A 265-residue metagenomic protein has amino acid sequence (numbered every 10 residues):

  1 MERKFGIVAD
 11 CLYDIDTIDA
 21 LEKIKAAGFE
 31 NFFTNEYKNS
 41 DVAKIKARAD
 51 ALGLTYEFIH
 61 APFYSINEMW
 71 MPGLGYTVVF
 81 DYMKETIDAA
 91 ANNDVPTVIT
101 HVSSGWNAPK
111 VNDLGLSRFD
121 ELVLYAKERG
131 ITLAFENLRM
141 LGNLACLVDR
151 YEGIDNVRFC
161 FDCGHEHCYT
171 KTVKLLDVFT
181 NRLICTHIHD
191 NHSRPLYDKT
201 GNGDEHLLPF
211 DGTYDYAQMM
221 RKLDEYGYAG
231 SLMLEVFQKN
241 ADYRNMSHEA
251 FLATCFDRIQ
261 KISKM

Functional and structural regions predicted by a protein language model:
M1-E85, A91, K127, N181 (+2 more regions): N-terminal pre-domain/capping segments
M1-K4, D14-K25, V95, L144-F161 (+1 more regions): Histidine-acidic metal/acid-base catalytic patches
I7-C11, T34-K38, F58-F63, T100-V102 (+4 more regions): A cross-domain feature marking catalytic cores of carbohydrate-active enzymes and several ubiquitous metabolic/repair
C11-D16, N31-K44, N67-M69, L74-T77 (+5 more regions): Acidic-and-aromatic substrate-binding clefts and catalytic sites of carbohydrate-active enzymes
E30-N31, T55, P96, T132 (+1 more regions): Residue-level detector of anion-binding/catalytic polar loops
K44-L52, R118-A126, L175, Q218-L223: Catalytic-core regions built around general acid/base machinery
L52-G53, H60, Y76-V78, R118-F119 (+3 more regions): Short alpha-helix boundary/capping motifs
W70-F159: Active-site acidic/histidine proton-transfer and metal-coordination neighborhood in alpha/beta enzyme cores
